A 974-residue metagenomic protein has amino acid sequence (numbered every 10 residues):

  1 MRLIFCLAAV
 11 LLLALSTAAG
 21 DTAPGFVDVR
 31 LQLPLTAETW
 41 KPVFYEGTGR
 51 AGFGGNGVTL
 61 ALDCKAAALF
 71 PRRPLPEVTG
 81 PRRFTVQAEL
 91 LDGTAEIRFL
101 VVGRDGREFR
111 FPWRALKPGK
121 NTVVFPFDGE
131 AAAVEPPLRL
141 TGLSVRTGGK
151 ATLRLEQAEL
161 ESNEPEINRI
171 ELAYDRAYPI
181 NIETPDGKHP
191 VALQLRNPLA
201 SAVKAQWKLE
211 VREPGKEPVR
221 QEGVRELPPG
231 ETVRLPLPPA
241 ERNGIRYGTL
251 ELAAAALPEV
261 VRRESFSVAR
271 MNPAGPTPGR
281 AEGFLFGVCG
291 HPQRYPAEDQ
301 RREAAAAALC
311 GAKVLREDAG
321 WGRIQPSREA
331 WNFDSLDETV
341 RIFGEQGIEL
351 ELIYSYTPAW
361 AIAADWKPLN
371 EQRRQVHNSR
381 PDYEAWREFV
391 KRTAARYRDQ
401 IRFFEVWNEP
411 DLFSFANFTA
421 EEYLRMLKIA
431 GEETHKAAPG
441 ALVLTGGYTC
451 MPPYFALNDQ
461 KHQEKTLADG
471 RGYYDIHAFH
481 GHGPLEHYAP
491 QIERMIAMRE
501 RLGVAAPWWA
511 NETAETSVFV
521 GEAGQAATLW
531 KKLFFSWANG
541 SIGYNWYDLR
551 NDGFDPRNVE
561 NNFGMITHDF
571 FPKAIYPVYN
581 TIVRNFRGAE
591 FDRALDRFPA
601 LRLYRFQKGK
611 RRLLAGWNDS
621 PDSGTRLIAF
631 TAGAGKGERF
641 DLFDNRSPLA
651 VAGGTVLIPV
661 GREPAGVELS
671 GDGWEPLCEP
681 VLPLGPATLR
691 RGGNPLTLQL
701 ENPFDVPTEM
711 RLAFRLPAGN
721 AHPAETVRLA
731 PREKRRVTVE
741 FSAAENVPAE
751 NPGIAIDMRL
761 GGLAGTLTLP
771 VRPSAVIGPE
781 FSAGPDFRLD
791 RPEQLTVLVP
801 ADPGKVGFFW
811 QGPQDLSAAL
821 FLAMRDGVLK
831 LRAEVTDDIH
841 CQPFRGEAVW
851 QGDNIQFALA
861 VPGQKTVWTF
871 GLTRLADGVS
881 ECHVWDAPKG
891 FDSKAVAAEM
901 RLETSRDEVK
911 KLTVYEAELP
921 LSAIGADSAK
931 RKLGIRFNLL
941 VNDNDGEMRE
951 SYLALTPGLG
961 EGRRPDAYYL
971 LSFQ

Functional and structural regions predicted by a protein language model:
G47-A66, G804, L829: Short carbohydrate-recognition loop motifs
A61-A132, G149-R154, N163-E164: Extracellular ligand-binding interfaces
R196, S201-V203, D596-A634, P695 (+2 more regions): Carbohydrate-binding surface patches
E303-L309, V314-R373, A385-K391, R396 (+1 more regions): Aromatic-lined substrate-binding rim segments of carbohydrate-active enzymes
A420-K532, N539: Noncatalytic carbohydrate-binding groove/subsite architecture in carbohydrate-active enzymes
G521-Y579, A594-P599, G609: Aromatic/acidic polysaccharide-binding cleft in carbohydrate-active enzymes
A650-L682: C-terminal beta-strand-rich structural cap/linker in extracellular carbohydrate-active enzymes
A749, G753-Q974: Structural preference for beta-rich elements and adjacent junctions enriched in aromatics
